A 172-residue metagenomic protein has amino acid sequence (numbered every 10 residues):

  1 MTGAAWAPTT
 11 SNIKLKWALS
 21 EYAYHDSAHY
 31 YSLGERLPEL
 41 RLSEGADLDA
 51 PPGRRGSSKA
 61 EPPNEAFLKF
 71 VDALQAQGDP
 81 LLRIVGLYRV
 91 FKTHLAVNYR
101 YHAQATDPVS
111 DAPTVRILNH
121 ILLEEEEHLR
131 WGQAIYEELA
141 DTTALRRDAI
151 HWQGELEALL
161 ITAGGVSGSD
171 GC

Functional and structural regions predicted by a protein language model:
G3, K69-E126, C172: Acidic/histidine-rich alpha-helical segments that form the ligand environment of transition-metal centers
A5-W17, Y101-H120, A134-R147: Inter-helical turn/loop segments and adjacent helix faces that build the functional surface of alpha-helical bundle
K14, S32, P62, A66-F70 (+4 more regions): Exposed alpha-helical structural elements
W17-L68: Conserved alpha-helical segments that form or flank metal/cofactor-binding pockets of metalloenzymes
S20, Y24-Y31, R89-V97, N119-R130 (+3 more regions): Generic structural signal for well-ordered, non-transmembrane alpha-helical segments in soluble/cytosolic regions
S32-L37, W131-E138: Amphipathic alpha-helical coiled-coil segments
L48-F91, A158-S167: Acidic/His metal-coordination segments adjacent to aromatic residues that form catalytic metal sites in metalloenzymes
A144-C172: Extended, helix-rich structural scaffolds rather than catalytic motifs
